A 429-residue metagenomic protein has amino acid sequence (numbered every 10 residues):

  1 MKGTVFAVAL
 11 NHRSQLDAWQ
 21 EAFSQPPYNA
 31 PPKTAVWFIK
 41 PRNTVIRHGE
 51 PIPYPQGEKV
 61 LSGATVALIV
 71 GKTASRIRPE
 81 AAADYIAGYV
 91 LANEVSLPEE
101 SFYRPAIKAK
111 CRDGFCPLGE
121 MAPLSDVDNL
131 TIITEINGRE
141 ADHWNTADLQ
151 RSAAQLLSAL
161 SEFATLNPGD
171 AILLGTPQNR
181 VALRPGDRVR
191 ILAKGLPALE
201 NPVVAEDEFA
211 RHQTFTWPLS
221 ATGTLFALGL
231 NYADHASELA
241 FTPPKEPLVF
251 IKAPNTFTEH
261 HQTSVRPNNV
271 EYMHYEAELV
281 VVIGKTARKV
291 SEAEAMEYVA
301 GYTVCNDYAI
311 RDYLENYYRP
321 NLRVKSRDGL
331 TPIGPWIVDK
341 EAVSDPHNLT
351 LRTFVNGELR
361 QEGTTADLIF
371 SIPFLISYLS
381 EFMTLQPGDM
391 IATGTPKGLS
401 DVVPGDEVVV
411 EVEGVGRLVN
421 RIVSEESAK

Functional and structural regions predicted by a protein language model:
M1-K72, A198-A277, N420: Extended, compositionally biased flexible segments
Q15, S96-S220, N231, H235 (+2 more regions): Catalytic-pocket segment enriched in acidic/His residues
Q15-D17, H48, I77-P79, E100 (+4 more regions): Short helix/loop capping segments that flank catalytic or ligand/cofactor-binding pockets
F38, A67-K72, S158, G169 (+3 more regions): Short, conserved beta-strand element in jelly-roll/cupin
T65-I69, V90, I133, E278-V282 (+2 more regions): Residues embedded in well-ordered beta-strands
A74-I77, L124-D128, A287-S291, A342-S344: Short helix-loop capping/hinge motifs at secondary-structure junctions, enriched in acidic/polar residues
S75-Y89, R288-Y302: N-terminal accessory regions of nucleic-acid-interacting proteins
